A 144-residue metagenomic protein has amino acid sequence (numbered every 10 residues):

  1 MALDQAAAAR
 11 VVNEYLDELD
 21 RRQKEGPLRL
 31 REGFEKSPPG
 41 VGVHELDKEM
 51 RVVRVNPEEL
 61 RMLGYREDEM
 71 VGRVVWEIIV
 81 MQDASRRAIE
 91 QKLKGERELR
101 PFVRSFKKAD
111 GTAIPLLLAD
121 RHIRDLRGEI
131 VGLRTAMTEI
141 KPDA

Functional and structural regions predicted by a protein language model:
M1-D47, Q91, V131-A144: PAS-family sensory modules
R10, K94-E98, V103-L116, E129-V131: Per-ARNT-Sim (PAS) sensory domains and their PAS-associated C-terminal
E45, V53-R54, I79: PAS-family sensory domains
E49, V53-R61, R73: PAS/LOV sensory domain surfaces, especially short acidic/polar patches at coil-to-helix junctions
E59-M70, L126-R127: PAS/PAS-like sensory domain cap-loop motif
E69-Q82: PAS-family sensory/regulatory domains
V80-Q91: PAS/Per-ARNT-Sim sensory domains
K108-D110, A119-D125, A136-E139: PAS-family sensory domains and close relatives that share small-molecule sensor folds
